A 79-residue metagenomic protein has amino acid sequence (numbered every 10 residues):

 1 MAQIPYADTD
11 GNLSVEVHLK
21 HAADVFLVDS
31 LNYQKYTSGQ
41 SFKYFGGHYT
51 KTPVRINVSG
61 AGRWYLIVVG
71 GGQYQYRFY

Functional and structural regions predicted by a protein language model:
M1-Y79: Acidic, Ser/Thr/Pro
